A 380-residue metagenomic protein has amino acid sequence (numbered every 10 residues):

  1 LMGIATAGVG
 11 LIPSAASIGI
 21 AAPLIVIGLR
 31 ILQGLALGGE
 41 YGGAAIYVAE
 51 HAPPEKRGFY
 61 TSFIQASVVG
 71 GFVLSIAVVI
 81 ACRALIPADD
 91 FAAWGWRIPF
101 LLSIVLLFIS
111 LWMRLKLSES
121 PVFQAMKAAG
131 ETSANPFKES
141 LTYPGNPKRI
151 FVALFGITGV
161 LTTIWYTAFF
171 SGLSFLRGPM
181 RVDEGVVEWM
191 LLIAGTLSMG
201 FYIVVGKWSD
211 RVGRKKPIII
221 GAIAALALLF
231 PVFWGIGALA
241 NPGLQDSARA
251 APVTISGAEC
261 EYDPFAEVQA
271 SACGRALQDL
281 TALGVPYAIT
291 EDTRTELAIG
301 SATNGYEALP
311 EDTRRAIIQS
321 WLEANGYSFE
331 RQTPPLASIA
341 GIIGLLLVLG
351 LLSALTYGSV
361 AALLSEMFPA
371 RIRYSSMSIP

Functional and structural regions predicted by a protein language model:
L1, R211-I223: Cytoplasmic membrane-interface "Motif A"-like loop-to-helix N-cap segments of 12-TM Major Facilitator Superfamily
M2-G19, A224-S247, P286, I318-P334: C-terminal ends and interior cores of transmembrane alpha-helices in multi-pass membrane transporters/permeases
A5, I12, I18-G38, G243-E259 (+1 more regions): Hydrophobic core of transmembrane alpha-helices in multi-pass small-molecule transporters, especially MFS/SLC-type
L24, P179-T196, L336-G344, I379-P380: Loop-to-transmembrane helix entry
A36, G58-R83, L106, V232 (+1 more regions): Glycine-rich segments within core transmembrane alpha-helices of 12-TM secondary carriers
V68-R114: Helix-loop-helix hairpin linking two adjacent transmembrane segments in secondary transporters
I76, N146-M199, F233, T254 (+3 more regions): Extracytoplasmic gate region of multi-pass secondary transporters
L115-K138: Flexible cytoplasmic inter-helical loops of multi-pass small-molecule transporters
